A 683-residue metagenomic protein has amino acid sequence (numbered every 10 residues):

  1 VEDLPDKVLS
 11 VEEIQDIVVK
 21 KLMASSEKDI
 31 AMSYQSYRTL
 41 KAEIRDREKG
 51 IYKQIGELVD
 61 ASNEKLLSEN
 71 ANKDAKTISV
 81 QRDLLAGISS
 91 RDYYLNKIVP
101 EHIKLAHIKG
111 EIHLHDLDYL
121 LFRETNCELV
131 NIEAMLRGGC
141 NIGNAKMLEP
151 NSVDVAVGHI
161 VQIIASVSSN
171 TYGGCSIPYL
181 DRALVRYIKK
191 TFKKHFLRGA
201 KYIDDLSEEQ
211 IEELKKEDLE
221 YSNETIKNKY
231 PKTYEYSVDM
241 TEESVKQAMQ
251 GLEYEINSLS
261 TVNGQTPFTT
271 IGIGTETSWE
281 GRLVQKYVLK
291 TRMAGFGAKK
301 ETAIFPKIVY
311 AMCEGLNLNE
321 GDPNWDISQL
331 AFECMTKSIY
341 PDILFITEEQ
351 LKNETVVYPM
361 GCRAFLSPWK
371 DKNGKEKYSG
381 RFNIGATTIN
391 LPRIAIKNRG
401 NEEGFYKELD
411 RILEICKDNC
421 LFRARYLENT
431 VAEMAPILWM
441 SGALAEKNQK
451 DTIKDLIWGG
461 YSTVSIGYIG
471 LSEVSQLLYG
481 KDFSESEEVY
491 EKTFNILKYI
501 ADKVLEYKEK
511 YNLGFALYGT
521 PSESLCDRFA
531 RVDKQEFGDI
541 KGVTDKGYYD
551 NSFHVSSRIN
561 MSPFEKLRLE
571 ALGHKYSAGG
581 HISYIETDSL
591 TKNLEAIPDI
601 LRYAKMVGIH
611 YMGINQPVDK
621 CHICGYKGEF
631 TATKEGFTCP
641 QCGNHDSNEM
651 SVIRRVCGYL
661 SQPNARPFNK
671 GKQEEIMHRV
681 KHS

Functional and structural regions predicted by a protein language model:
V1-D3, L22, K492-E506, E675-S683: Short, mixed-charge aromatic SLiMs
V1-L58, S62, Q673-R679: Charged, amphipathic alpha-helical regulatory modules used for macromolecular assembly or allosteric control
V18, I271, L471: Short, conserved catalytic/metal-binding motifs centered on acidic residues
L22-E27, I188, Y479, S661: Short alpha-helix boundary/capping elements
L40-I44, E48-G460, K481-D482, S486-N648 (+1 more regions): Conserved catalytic cores of very large enzyme subunits
R182, V464-L477, K498, R655: Contiguous, well-ordered alpha-helical segments that form the cores/surfaces of helical PPI scaffolds
E243-E253, Q476, N669-E675: Metallocofactor- and cofactor-centric catalytic cores in central/energy metabolism, strongly enriched
G643-S683: Long insertion/accessory domains within large nucleic-acid-processing enzymes
